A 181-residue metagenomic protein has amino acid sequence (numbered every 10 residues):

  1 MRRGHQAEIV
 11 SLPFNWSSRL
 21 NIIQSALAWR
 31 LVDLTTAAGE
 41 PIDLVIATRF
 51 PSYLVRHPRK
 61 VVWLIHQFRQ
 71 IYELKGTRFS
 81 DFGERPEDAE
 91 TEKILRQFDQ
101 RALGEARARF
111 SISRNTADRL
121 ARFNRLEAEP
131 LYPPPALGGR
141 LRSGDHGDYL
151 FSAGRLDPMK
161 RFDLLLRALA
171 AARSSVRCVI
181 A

Functional and structural regions predicted by a protein language model:
Q6-S52: Active-site donor-binding segments of glycosyltransferases and PAPS-dependent sulfotransferases
A7, E127-E129, V176-C178: Hydrophobic anchor at the start of a short beta-strand that flanks the dinucleotide cofactor-binding loop
S11, Y132, C178-A181: Short beta-strand segments
L44-I46, V55-E87, E129: Active-site proximal beta-strand in glycosyltransferases
R49, L64, S113-R114: Helix N-cap/beta->alpha junction signal
S80-R109, A117-D118: Membrane-proximal helix-turn-helix segments that form the acceptor-binding/catalytic region of lipid-linked
F110-I112, A117-P135: Helix-loop-beta element that forms the nucleotide-linked donor phosphate-binding surface in glycosyltransferases
R140-K160, L166-R173, V179: Conserved donor-binding/catalytic core segment of Leloir-type glycosyltransferases
